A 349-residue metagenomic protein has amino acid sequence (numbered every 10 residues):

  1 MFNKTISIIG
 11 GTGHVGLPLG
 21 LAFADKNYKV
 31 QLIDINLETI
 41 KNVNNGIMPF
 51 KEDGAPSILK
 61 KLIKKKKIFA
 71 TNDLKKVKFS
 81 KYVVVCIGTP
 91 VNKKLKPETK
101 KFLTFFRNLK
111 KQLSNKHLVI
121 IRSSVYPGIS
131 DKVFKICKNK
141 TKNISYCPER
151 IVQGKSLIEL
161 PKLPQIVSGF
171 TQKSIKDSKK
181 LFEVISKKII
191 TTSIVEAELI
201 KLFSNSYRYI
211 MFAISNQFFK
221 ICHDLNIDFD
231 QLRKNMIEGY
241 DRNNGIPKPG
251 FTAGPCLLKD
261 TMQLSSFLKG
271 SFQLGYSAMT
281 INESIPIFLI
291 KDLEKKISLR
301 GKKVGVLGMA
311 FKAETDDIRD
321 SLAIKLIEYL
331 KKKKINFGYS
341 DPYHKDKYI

Functional and structural regions predicted by a protein language model:
M1-I349: Structural/interface elements that position substrates and couple domains in central-metabolism enzymes
